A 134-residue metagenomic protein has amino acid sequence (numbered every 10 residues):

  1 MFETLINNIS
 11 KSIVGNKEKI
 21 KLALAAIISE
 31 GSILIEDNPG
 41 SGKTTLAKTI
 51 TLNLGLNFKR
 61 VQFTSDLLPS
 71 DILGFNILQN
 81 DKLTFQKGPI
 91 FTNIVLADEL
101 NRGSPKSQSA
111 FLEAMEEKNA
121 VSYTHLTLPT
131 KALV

Functional and structural regions predicted by a protein language model:
F2-S32, N38: Pre-Walker A (pre-P-loop) alpha-helix and adjacent loop at the N terminus of AAA/AAA+ ATPase modules, a conserved
G15, A23, I35, I72 (+2 more regions): Conserved RecA-like P-loop NTPase ATPase core
K21, I28-E30, L54, P89-T92 (+2 more regions): Short loop/turn elements that form and flank the Walker-type P-loop nucleotide-binding site in RecA-like NTPase cores
I28-F63: Walker A/P-loop
N57-L78: AAA+/P-loop NTPase substrate/partner-engagement loops
L78-V95: Conserved alpha-helical scaffold flanking the Walker A/P-loop in AAA+ ATPase domains
T92-E116: Conserved AAA+/SF3 P-loop NTPase catalytic/coupling segment centered on the Walker-B
T124-T130: Conserved small/polar residues in nucleotide/adenosyl-binding loops
